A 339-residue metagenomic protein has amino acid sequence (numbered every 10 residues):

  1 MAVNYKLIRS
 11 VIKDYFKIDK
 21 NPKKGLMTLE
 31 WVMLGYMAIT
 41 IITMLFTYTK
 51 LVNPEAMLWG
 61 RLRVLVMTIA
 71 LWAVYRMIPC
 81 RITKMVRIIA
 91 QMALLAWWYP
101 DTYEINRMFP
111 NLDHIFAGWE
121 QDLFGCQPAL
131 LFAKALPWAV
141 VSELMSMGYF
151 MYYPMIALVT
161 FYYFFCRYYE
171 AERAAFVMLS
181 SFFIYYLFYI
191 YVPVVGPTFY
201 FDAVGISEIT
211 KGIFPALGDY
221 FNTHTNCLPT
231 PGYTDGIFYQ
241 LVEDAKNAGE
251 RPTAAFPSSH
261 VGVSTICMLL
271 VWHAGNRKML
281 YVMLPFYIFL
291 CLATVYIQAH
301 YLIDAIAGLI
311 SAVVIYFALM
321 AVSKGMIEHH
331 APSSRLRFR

Functional and structural regions predicted by a protein language model:
A2-V64, I82-A157, R339: N-terminal transmembrane-helix/juxtamembrane module of multi-pass inner/ER membrane proteins
K20-K24, L51-E55, Y75-R87, Y163-A174 (+1 more regions): Membrane-interface helix-boundary motifs at transmembrane edges
Y36-L45, L94-D101, F182-I190, Y287-Y296: Aromatic-anchored segments of alpha-helical transmembrane domains
M85-A90, A157-P193, T198-G212: Interfacial segments of alpha-helical transmembrane regions
V141-M155, R251-W272, L302, I306: Membrane-interface loop-to-helix entry segments
V159-Y163, V261-M279, I310-L319: Membrane-interfacial alpha-helical segments at the cytosolic side of multi-pass membrane proteins
Y191-H273: Membrane-interfacial catalytic/cofactor-binding modules of polytopic membrane enzymes
G196-F199, A255, F289-I315: Interfacial helix-loop-helix junctions of multi-pass membrane proteins
